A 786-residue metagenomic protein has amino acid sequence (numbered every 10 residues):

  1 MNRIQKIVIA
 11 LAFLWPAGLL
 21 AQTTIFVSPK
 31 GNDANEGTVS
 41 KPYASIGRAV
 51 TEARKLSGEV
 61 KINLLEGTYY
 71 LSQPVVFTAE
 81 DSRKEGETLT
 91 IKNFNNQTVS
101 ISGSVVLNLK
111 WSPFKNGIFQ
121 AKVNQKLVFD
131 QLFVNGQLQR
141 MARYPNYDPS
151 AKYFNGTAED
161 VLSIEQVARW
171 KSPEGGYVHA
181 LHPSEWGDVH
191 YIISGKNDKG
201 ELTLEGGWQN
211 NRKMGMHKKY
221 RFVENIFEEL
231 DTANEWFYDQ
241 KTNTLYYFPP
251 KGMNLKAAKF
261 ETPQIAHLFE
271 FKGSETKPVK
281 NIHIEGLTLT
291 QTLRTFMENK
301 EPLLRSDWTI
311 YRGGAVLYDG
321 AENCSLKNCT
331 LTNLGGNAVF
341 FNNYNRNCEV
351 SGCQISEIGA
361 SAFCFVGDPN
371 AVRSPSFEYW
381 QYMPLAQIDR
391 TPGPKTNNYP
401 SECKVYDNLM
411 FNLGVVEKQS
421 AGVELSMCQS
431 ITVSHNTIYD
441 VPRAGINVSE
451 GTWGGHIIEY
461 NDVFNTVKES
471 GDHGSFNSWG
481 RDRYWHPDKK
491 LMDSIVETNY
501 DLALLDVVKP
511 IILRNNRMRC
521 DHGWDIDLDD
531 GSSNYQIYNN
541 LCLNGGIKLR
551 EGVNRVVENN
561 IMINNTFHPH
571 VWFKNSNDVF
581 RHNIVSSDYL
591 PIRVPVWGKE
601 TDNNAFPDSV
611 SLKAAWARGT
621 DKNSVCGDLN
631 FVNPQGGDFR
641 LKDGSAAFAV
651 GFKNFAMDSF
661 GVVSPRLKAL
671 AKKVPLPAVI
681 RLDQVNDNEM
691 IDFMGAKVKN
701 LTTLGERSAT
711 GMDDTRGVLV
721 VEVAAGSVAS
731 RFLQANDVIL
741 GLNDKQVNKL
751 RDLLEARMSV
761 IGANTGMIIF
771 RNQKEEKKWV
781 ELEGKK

Functional and structural regions predicted by a protein language model:
F26-T332, A371-K395, G637, F648-V679: Extracellular polysaccharide-degrading/modifying enzymes targeting complex plant/algal/animal polysaccharides
S72-E80, G86, T90, N534-G636: Predominantly extracellular beta-rich ligand-binding scaffolds that present long acidic/polar faces for carbohydrate
Q73-P74, A266, L293-N299, G335-F341 (+12 more regions): Short glycine/acidic-rich loop motifs that flank beta-strands on beta-rich extracellular proteins
K280-Q291, E322-N333, R346-A360, V372-T391 (+9 more regions): Right-handed parallel beta-helix
K668-E706, I769-E775, K785-K786: Interdomain regulatory linker/hinge segments that flank or connect interaction modules in polarity/junction/synaptic
V685-A735: PDZ/PDZ-like groove recognition
A729-R751: Conserved PDZ fold ligand-binding element
L740, Q746, L754-K786: PDZ-domain C-terminal substructure recognizer with occasional recognition of PDZ-binding tails
